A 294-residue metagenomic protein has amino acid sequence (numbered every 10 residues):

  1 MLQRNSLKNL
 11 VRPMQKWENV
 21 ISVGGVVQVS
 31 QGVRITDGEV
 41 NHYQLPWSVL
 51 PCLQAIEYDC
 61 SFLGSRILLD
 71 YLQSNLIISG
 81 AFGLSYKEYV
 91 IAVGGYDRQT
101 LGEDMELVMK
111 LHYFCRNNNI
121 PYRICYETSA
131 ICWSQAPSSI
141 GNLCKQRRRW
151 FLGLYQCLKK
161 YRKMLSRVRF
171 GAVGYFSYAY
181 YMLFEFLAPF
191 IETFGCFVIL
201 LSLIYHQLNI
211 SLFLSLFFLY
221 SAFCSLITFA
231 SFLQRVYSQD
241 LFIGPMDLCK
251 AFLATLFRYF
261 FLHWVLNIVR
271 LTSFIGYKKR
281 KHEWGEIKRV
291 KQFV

Functional and structural regions predicted by a protein language model:
M1-L2, Q28, L84, E106: A short, conserved beta-strand element in the Rossmann-like catalytic core that flanks the donor/metal-binding loop
N5-L7: Acidic donor-diphosphate engagement hotspot in glycosyltransferases and nucleotidyltransferases that stabilizes
N9-G94, R98, C115, R148 (+2 more regions): Long helical/loop segments within the catalytic core of UDP-sugar-dependent glycosyltransferases, especially the large
F82, E103-E106, K110, A179 (+1 more regions): Catalytic core and acceptor-binding pocket of nucleotide-sugar-dependent glycosyltransferases
Y89-A92, T100-C125: A short, conserved alpha-helix in the catalytic core of glycosyltransferases
Y122-N142: Active-site donor/metal-binding and catalytic loop motifs of nucleotide-sugar-dependent glycosylation enzymes
Q135-W150, E286-F293: Nucleotide-sugar-dependent glycosyltransferase catalytic core
C157, K163-M182, C196-V294: Juxtamembrane C-terminal module of membrane proteins
